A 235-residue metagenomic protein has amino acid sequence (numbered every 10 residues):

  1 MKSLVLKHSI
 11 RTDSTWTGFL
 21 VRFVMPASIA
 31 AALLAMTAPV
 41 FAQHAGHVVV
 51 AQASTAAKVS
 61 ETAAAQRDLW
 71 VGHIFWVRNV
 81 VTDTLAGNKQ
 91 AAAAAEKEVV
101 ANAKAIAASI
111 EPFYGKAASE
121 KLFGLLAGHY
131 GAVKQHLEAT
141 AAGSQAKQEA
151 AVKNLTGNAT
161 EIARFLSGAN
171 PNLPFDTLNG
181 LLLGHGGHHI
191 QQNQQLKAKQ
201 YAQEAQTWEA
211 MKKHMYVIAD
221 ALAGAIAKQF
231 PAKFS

Functional and structural regions predicted by a protein language model:
M1-V21: N-terminal secretory signal peptides that target proteins for export/translocation
F23-M36: Bacterial N-terminal signal peptides
A38-A42: Sec/Tat signal peptide C-region and signal peptidase I cleavage site
Q43-A56, S60, A141-E149, N170-P174 (+3 more regions): A beta-strand edge to alpha-helix "cap/lid" segment located at domain peripheries
G46-K97: Immediate post-signal-peptide N-terminus of mature secreted/exported proteins
V77, D83-L166, H214-M215, A219 (+1 more regions): Alpha-helical segments in soluble extracytoplasmic regions
A118-A141, N172-Q200: Long, amphipathic, charge-rich alpha-helical segments that form helical bundles/coiled-coils
Q203-S235: A cross-kingdom marker for long, charged
